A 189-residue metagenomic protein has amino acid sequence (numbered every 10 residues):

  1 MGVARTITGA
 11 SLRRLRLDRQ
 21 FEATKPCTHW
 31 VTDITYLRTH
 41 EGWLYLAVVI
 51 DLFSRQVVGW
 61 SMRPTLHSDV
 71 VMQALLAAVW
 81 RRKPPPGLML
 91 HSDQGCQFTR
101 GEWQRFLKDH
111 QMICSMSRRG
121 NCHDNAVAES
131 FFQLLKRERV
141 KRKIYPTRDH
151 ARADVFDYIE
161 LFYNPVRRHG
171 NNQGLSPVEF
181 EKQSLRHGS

Functional and structural regions predicted by a protein language model:
M1-S189: Charged DNA-binding/catalytic regions of mobile-element recombinases
